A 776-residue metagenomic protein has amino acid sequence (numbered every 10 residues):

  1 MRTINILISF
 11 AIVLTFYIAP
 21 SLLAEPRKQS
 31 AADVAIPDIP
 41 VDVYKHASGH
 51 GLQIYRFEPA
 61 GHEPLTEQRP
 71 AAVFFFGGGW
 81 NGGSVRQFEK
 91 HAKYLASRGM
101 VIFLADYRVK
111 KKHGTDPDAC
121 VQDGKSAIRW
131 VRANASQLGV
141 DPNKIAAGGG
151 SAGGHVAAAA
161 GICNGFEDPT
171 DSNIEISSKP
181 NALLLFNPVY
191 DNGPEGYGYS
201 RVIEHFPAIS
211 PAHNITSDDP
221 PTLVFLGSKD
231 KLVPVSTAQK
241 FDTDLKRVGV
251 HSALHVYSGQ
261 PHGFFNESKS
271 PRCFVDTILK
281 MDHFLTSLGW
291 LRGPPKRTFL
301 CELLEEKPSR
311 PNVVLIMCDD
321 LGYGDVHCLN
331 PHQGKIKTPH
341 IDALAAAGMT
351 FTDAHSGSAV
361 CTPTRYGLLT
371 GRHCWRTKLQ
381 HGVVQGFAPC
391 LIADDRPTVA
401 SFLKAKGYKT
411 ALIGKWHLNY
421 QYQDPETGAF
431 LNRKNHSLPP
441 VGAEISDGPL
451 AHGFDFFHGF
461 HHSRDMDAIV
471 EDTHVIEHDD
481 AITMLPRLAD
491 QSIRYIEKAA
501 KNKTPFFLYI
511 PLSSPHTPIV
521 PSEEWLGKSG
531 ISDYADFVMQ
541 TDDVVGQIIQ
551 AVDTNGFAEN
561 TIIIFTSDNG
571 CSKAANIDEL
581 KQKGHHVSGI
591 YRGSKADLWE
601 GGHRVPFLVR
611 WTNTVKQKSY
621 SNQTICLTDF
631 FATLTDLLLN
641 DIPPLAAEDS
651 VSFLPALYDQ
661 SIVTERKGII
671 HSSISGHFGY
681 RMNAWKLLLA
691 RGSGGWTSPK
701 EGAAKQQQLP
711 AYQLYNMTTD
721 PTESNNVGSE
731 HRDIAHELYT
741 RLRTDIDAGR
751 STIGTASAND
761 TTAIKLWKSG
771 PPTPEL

Functional and structural regions predicted by a protein language model:
E25-E67, P486: N-terminal cap/lid segment of alpha/beta-hydrolase-fold proteins
Y55, V235, Q239-L303: C-terminal catalytic histidine-bearing segment of alpha/beta-hydrolase fold enzymes
E67-G78, V314: Short beta-strand element of the alpha/beta-hydrolase
V85-L104, I336-A345: Short amphipathic alpha-helix adjacent to the substrate-entry channel of hydrolases
T115-S136, T277-K280, L391-P397: Alpha/beta-hydrolase active-site loop
S126-V202, F206-P207, P211, L438-P439: Primarily recognizes the serine-hydrolase "nucleophile elbow" in alpha/beta-hydrolase and SGNH/GDSL folds
V224-L226, D230: Short beta-strand/loop motif that positions the catalytic acidic residue of the alpha/beta-hydrolase fold
Q239, V248, V275-D276, T286 (+4 more regions): Formylglycine-dependent sulfatase
